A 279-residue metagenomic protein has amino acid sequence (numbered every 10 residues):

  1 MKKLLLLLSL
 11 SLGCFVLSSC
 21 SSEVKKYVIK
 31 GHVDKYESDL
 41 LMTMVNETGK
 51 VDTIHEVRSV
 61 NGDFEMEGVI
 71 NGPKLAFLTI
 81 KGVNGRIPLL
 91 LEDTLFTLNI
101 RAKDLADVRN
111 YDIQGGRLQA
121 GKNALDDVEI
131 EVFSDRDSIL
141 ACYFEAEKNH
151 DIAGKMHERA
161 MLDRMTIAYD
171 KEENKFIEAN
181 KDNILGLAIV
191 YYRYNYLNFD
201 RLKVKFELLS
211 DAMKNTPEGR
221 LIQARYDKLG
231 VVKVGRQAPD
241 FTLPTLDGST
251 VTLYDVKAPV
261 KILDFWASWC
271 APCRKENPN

Functional and structural regions predicted by a protein language model:
M1-L4: Positively charged n-region of N-terminal signal peptides that target proteins for export
L6-S11: Sec-dependent N-terminal signal peptides
F15-S19: C-terminal motif of bacterial Sec signal peptides marking the signal peptidase cleavage site
C20-D170: A non-transmembrane, solvent-exposed segment enriched in polar/low-complexity residues
V108, R164-V234: N-terminal targeting signals for export/organelle localization
R220-Y254: N-terminal "domain-start" segment that seeds a small globular fold
K257-N279: Conserved redox-active cysteine motifs that mediate thiol-disulfide chemistry, especially di-cysteine Cys-X(1-2)-Cys
